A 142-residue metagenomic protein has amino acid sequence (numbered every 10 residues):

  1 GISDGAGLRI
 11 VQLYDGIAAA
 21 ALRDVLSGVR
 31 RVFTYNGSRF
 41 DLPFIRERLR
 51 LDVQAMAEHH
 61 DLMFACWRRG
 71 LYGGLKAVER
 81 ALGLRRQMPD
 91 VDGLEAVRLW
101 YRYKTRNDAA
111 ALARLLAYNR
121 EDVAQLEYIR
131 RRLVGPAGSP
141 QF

Functional and structural regions predicted by a protein language model:
I2-R85: Conserved DEDDh/DEDDy metal-dependent 3′-5′ exonuclease domain
E79-F142: Acidic, Mg2+-coordinating catalytic module of metal-dependent nucleases/exonucleases that use a two-metal-ion mechanism
